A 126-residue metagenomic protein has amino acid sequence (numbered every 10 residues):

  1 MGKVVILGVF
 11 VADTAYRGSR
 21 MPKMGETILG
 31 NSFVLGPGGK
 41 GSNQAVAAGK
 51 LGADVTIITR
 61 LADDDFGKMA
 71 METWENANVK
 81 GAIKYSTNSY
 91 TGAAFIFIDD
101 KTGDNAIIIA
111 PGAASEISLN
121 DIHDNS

Functional and structural regions predicted by a protein language model:
M1-I58, K68: Glycine-rich phosphate/adenosyl-contacting loop at the front of the ribokinase-like
E26-T27, L35, K50-S126: Conserved N-terminal subdomain of the carbohydrate kinase-like
